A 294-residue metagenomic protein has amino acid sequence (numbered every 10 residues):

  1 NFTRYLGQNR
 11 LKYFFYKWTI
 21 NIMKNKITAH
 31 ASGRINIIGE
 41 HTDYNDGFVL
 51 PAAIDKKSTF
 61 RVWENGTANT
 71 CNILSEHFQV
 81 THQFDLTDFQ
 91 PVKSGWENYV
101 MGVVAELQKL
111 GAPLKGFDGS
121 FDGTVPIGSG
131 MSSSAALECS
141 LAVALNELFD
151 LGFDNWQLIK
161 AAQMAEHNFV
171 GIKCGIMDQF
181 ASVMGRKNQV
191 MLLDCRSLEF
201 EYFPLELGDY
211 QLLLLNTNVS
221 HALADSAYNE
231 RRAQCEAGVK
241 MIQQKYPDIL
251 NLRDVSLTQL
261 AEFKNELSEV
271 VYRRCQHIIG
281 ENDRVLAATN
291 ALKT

Functional and structural regions predicted by a protein language model:
F2-Y13: Intrinsically disordered, low-complexity segments enriched in serine/proline and basic residues
L11, N21-I22: Residue-level detector of intrinsically disordered terminal segments
I22-A135, A142-N155, K160, M164 (+3 more regions): ATP-binding N-lobe of GHMP and related small-molecule kinases
I22-R34, I38, T59, W63-K93 (+1 more regions): C-terminal nucleotide
V49, G130-S133, V170-G175, L193 (+2 more regions): Short acidic, glycine/serine/threonine-rich loops at helix termini
G130-A136, A261-E266: Short glycine/threonine-rich loop-to-helix capping motif typified by GTGT followed within a few residues by an Asp-Pro
